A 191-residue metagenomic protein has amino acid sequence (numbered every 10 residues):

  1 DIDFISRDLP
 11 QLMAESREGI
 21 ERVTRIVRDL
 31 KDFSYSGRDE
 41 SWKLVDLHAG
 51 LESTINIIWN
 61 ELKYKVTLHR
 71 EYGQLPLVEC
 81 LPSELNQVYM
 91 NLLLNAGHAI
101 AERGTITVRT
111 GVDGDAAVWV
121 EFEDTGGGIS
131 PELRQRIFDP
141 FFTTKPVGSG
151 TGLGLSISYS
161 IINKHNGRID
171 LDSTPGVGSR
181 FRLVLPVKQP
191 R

Functional and structural regions predicted by a protein language model:
I2, S6, P10-M13, S41-I55 (+1 more regions): A conserved beta-strand-to-alpha-helix junction within the catalytic ATP-binding
S36-E40, L77-C80, T144: Conserved micro-motifs of the catalytic ATP-binding
L47, G128-R136, G150: Short helix N-cap motif at coil->helix boundaries in the Bergerat
K63-L77, D113: Conserved catalytic submotifs in the C-terminal HATPase_c
R103-A116: Short beta-strand/loop element within the Bergerat-fold HATPase_c
G154-S158: Short alpha-helical Gxxx[C/S/T] motif in the catalytic ATP-binding
I162-N163: Detector for a conserved hydrophobic position within an alpha-helical segment of the HATPase_c
